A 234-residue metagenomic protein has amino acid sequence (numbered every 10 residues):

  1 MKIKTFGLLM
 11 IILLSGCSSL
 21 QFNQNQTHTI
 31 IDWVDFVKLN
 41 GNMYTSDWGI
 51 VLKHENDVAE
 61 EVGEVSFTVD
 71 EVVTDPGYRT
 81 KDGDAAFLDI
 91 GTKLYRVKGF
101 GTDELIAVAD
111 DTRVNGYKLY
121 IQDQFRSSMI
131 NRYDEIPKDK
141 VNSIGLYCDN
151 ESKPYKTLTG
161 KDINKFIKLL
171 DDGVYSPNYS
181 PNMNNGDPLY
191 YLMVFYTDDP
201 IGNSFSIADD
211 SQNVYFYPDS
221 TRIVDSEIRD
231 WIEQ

Functional and structural regions predicted by a protein language model:
M1-G7: Positively charged n-region of N-terminal signal peptides that target proteins for export
L13-G16: C-terminal motif of bacterial Sec signal peptides marking the signal peptidase cleavage site
S18-Q234: Function-determining sites in protein domains
